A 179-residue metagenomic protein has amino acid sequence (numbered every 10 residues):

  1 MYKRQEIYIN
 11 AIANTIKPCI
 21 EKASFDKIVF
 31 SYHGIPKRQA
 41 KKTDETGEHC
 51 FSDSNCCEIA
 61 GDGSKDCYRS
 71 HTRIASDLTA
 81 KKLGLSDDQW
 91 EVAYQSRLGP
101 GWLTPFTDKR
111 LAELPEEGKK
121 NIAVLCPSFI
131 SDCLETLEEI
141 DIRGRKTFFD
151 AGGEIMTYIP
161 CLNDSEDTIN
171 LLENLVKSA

Functional and structural regions predicted by a protein language model:
K3-A179: Extended amphipathic ligand-handling, pore-lining, and cofactor/metal-binding catalytic surfaces
